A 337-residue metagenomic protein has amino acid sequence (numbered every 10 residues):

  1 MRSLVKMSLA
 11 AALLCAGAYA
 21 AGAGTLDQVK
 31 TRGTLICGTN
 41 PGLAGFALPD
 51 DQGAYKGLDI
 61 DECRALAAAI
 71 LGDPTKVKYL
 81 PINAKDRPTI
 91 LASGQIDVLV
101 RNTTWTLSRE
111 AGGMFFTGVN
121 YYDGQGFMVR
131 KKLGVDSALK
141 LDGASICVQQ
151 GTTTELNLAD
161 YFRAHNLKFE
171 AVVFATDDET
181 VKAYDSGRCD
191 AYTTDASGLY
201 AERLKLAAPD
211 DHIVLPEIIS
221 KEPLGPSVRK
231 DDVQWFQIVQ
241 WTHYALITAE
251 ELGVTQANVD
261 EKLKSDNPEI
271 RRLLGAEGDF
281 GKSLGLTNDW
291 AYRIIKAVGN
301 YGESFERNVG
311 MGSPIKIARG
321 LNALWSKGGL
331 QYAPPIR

Functional and structural regions predicted by a protein language model:
M1-L9: Bacterial N-terminal signal peptides that target proteins for export
S8-A18: Bacterial N-terminal signal peptides
A23, K30-L99, L286, Y301 (+2 more regions): Extracytoplasmic small-molecule ligand-binding "clamshell" domains of the periplasmic binding protein/Venus flytrap
K30-T31, A67-T75, A92, I96 (+7 more regions): Sec-exported extracytoplasmic/periplasmic mature domains
I36-G45, Y55-I70, T104-W105, D123-A175 (+1 more regions): Bilobed "Venus flytrap"/periplasmic-binding protein-like clamshell domains and structurally analogous long
D61-R64, A68-I70, K132-V135, L139 (+6 more regions): Extended ligand-binding regions for polar small-molecule ligands
R64, A68, G72, K76-K140 (+2 more regions): Acidic, polar ligand-binding/catalytic clefts
G275-R337: C-terminal functional modules
